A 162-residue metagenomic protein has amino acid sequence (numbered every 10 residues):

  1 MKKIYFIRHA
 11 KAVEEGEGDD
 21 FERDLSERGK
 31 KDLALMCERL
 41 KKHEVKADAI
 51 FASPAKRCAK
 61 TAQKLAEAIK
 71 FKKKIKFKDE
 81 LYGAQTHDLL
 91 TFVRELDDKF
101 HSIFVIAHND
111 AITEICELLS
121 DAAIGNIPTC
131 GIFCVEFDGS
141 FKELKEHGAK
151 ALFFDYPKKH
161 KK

Functional and structural regions predicted by a protein language model:
K2-E80, A84, D88, I112 (+1 more regions): Active-site-proximal alpha-helix that buttresses catalytic centers in soluble enzyme cores
E15-G16, F92, I115, L144: Residues that scaffold the ATP/ADP-binding catalytic core of kinase and kinase-like folds
E17, K72, K99, E143-K145: Short, glycine- and charge-enriched coil/turn segments that flank and shape catalytic ligand pockets
D79, V93, L119-A123, G139: Short, well-ordered turn and helix-capping elements at secondary-structure junctions
R94-F104, H147-P157: A polyampholytic, Gly/Pro-enriched intrinsically disordered region
L96-F104, N109-G131: Non-DNA-binding regulatory cores of transcription-related proteins, predominantly C-terminal effector-binding
A122-Y156: Domain-level recognition of soluble alpha/beta enzyme cores, biased toward histidine phosphatases/phosphomutases
K161: Acidic, His/Gly-rich catalytic cores of divalent-metal-dependent hydrolytic chemistry
